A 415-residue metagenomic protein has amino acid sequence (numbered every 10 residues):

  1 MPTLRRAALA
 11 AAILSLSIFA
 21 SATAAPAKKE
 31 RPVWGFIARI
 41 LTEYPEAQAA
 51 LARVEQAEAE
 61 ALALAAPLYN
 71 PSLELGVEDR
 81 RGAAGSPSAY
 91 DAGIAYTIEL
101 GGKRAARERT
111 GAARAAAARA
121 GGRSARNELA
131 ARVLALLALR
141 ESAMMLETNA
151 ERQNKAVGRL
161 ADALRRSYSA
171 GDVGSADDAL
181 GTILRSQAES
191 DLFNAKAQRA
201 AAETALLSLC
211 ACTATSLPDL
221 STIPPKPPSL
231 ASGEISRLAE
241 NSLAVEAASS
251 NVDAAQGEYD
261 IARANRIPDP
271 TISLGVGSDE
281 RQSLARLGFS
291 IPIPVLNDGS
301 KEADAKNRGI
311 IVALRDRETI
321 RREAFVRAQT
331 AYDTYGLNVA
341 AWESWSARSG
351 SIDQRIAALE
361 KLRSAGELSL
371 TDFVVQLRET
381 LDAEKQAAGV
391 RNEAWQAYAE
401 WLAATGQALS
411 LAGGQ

Functional and structural regions predicted by a protein language model:
M1-A11: Bacterial N-terminal signal peptides that target proteins for export
P2, R126-N241, A331-N338, A358 (+2 more regions): Periplasmic alpha-helical coiled-coil/stalk elements that build and connect Gram-negative outer-membrane
T3, A25-P26, E30, Q386-Q415: Acidic, low-complexity, intrinsically disordered peripheral segments
A10-I18: Bacterial N-terminal signal peptides
A22-S72, G76-V77, I98, A106 (+7 more regions): Bacterial Sec-pathway N-terminal export signals of envelope proteins
A38-Q48, E55-N70, A84, G93-T110 (+7 more regions): A glycine-/polar-enriched beta->alpha junction
V77-A83, I98, V276-E280, I291-V295 (+1 more regions): Transmembrane beta-strands of outer-membrane beta-barrel pores
S86-Y90, R281-A285: Residues that define the transmembrane beta-barrel architecture of outer-membrane proteins
